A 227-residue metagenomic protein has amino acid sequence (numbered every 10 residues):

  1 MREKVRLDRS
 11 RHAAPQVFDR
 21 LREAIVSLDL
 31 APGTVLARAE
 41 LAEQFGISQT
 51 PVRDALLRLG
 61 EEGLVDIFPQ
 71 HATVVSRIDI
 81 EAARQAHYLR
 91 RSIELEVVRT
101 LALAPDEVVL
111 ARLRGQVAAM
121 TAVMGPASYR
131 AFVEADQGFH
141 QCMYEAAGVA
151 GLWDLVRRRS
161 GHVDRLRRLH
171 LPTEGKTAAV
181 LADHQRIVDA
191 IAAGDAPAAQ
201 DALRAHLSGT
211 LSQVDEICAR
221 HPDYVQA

Functional and structural regions predicted by a protein language model:
M1-L103, L211, D215-A227: Short linear motifs at protein or domain termini
A14, R22, R53, R91-E94 (+6 more regions): Alpha-helical structural signal
R20, A24, D66, L89-S92 (+5 more regions): Solvent-exposed, amphipathic alpha-helical segments
R53-D54, A104-E107, F132-V133, L152-D154 (+2 more regions): Juxtamembrane/interface motifs at transmembrane-helix termini
E61-D66, R159-G161, G175-A178: Mobile beta-alpha loop/short-helix "lid" or hinge segments that flank ligand
D79-I80, L166-H170: Short alpha-helical transmembrane interface motifs in multi-pass membrane proteins
P105-R168, A182-V188, A198-S208: Conserved amphipathic alpha-helical segments that form helical-bundle/coiled-coil interaction surfaces
T173-A227: C-terminal regulatory/effector modules of DNA-binding transcriptional regulators
